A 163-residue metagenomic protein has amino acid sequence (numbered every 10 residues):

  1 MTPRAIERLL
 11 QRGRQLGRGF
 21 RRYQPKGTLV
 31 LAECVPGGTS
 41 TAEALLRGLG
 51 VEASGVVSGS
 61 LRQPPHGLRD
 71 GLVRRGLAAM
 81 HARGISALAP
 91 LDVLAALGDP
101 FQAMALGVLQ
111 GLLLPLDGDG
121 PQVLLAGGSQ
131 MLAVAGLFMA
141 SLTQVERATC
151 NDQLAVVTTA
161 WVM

Functional and structural regions predicted by a protein language model:
M1-A32, P36-M163: N-terminal loops that bind phosphate or other acidic moieties and the adjacent beta-alpha structural core
